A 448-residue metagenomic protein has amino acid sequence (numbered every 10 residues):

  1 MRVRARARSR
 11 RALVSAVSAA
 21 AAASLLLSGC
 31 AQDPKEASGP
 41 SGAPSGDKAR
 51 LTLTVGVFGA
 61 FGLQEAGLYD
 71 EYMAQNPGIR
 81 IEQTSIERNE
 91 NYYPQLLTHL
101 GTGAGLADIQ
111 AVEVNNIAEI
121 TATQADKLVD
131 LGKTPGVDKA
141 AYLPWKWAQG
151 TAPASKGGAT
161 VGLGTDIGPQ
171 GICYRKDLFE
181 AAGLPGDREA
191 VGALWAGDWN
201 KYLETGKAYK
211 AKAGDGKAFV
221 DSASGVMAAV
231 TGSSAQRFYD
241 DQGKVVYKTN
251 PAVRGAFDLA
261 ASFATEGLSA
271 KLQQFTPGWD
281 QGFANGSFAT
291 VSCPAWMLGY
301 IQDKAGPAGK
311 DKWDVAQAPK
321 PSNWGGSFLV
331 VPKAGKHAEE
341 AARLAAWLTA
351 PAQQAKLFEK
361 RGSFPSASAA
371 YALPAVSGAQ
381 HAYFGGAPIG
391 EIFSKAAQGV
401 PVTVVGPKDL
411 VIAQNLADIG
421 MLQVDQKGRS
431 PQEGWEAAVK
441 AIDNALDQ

Functional and structural regions predicted by a protein language model:
R2-E119, D138-A140, G186, K336 (+3 more regions): Conserved N-terminal structural module of periplasmic/extracytoplasmic solute-binding proteins
S85-T98, N115, W195-K201, K271-N285: Short helix-initiation/N-cap motifs at beta->coil->alpha
D108-A111, A289-P294: Paired acidic/hydrophobic, glycine-rich loop segments that form the ligand-binding mouth/hinge of periplasmic-binding
E113-G171, K312-D314: Hinge/lid segment of periplasmic solute-binding proteins
N116-T121, A295-G309: A ligand-binding cleft/hinge motif common to bilobed small-molecule-binding domains
L203-K207, Q242-Q273: Glycine-centered hinge/linker elements that transmit conformational signals in sensory and ligand-binding systems
T265, K304-A369: Extracytoplasmic/periplasmic substrate-recognition and gating elements
F384-K440: C-terminal capping/gating helix-and-loop segments adjacent to ligand/active sites or protein-protein/ligand interfaces
